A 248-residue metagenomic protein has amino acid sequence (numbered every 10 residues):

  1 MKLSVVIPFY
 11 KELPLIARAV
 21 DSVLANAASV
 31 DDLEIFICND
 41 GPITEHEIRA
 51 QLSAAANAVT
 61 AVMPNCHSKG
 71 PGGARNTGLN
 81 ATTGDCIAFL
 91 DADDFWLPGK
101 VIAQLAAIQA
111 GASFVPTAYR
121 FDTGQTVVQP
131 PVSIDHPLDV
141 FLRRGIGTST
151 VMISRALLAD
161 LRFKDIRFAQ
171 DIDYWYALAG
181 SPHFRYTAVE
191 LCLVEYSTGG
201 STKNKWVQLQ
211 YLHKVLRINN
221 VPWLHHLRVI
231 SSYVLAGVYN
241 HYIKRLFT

Functional and structural regions predicted by a protein language model:
K11, P42-I43, V62-P71, F95: Short, acidic/glycine-rich phosphate-metal binding loop used to engage nucleotide
L15, I43-L52, F95, G99: Acidic helix N-cap motif at the loop->helix transition within catalytic regions of sugar-transfer enzymes
D21-D32: Short, acidic, metal-binding catalytic loop of nucleotide-sugar glycosyltransferases
I37-R49, H67, D91: A conserved acidic beta->alpha catalytic loop
N65-T82, A103: Glycine-rich, basic loop-to-helix element that forms the pyrophosphate-binding segment of sugar-nucleotide handling
I87: Short aromatic/hydrophobic "clamp" motif used to bind/position activated sugar donors
G99-V128: Conserved donor NDP-sugar-binding/catalytic core segment of glycosyltransferases
D135-Q208: Conserved nucleotide-sugar donor-binding catalytic segment
